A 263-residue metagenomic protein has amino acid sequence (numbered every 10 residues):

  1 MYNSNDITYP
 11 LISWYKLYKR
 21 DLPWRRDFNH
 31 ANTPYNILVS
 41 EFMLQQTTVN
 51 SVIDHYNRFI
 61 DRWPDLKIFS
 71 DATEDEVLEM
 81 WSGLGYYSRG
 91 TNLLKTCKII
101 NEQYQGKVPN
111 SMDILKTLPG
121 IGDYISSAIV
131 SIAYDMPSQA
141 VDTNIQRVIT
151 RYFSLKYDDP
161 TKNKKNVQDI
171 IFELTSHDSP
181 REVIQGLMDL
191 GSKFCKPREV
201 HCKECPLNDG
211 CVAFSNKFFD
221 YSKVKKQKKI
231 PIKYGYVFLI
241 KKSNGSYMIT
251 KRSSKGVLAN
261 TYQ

Functional and structural regions predicted by a protein language model:
Y2-N5, P10, W14-H201, L207-K217: Catalytic cores of DNA base-excision repair glycosylases
F219-Q263: N-terminal strand-loop-strand
